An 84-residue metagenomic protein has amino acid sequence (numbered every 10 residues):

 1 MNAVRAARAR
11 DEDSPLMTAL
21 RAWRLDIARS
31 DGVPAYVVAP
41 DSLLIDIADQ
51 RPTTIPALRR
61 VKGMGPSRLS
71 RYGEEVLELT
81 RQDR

Functional and structural regions predicted by a protein language model:
M1-R84: Accessory DNA-binding and partner-docking regions appended to nucleic-acid-acting proteins, especially the terminal
